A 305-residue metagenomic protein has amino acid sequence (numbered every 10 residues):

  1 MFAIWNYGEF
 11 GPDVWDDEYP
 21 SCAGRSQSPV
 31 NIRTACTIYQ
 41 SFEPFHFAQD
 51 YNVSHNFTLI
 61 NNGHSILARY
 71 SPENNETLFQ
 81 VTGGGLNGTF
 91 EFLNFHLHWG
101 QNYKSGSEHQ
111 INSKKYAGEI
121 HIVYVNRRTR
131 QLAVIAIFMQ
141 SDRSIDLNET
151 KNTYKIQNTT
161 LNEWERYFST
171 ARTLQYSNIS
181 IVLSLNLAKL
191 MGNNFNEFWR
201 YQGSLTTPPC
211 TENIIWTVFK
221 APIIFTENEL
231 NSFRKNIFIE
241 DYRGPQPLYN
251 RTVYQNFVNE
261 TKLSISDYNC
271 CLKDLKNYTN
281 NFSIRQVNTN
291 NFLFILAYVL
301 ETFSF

Functional and structural regions predicted by a protein language model:
M1-F305: Alpha-carbonic anhydrase
